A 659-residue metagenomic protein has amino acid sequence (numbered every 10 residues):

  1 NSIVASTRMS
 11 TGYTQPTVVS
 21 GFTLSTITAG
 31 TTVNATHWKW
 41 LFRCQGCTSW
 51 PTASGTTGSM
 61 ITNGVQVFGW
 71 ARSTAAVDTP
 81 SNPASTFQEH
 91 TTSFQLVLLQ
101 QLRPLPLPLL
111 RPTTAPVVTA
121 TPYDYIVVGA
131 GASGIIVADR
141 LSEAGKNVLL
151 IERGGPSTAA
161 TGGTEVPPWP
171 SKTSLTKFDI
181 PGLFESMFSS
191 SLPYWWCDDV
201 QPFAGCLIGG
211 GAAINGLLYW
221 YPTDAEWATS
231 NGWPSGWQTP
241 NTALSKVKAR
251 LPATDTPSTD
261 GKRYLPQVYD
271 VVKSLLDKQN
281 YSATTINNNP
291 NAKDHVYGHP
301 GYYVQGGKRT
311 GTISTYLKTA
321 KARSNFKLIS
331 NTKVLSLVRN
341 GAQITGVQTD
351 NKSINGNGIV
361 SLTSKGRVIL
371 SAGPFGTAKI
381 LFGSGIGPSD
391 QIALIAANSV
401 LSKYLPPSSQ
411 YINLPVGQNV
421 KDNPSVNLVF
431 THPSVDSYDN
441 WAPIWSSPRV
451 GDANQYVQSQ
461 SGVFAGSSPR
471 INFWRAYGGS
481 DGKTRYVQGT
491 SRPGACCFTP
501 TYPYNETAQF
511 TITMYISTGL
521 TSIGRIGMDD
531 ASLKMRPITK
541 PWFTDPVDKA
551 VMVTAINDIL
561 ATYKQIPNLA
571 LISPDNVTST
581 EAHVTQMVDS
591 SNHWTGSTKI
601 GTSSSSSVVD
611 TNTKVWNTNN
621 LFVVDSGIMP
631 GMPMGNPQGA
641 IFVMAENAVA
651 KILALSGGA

Functional and structural regions predicted by a protein language model:
N1-L110: Extracellular-facing/secreted segment signature in eukaryotic proteins
R111-T229, P234, Q238, A393-I395 (+3 more regions): N-terminal glycine-rich phosphate/pyrophosphate-binding loop and immediately adjacent elements
R140-E143, N147, G154-A160, T164-E165 (+3 more regions): Glycine-rich loop(s) and the adjacent beta-strand/alpha-helix scaffold that form part
E226-L337, I344: Conserved redox-cofactor binding core of oxidoreductases
S330, L335-N340, D558-M632: A glycine-rich dinucleotide-binding beta-alpha-beta segment and adjacent secondary-structure elements that constitute
V426-K549, S591, G596, V623-S626 (+1 more regions): FAD cofactor-binding and catalytic pocket of flavoenzymes
N557-T562, M644-A659: Internal hydrophobic alpha-helix adjacent to the cofactor/substrate pocket in enzyme cavities
G631-A650: A conserved FAD-binding loop/helix module that cradles the flavin
